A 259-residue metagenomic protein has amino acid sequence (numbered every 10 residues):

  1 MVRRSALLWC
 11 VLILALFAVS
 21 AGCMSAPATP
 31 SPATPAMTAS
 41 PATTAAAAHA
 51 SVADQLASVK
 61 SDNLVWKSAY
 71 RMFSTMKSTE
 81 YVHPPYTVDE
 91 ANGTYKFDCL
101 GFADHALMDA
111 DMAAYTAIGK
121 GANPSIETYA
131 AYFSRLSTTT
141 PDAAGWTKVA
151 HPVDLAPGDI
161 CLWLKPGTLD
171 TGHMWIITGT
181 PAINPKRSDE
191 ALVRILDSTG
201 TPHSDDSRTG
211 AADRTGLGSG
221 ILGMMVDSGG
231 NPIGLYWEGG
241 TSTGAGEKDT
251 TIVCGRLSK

Functional and structural regions predicted by a protein language model:
M1-C10: Bacterial N-terminal signal peptides that target proteins for export
C10-A21: Bacterial N-terminal signal peptides
M24-A26: Bacterial signal peptide processing site
T29-T44: Extracellular mucin-like PTS domains
P41, A45-P124, S242-K259: N-terminal capping segments
I118-S204: ...with weaker cross-activation on analogous glycine-rich loops/strands in unrelated enzymes
L192, S198-K259: Low-complexity, Gly/Ser/Thr/Pro-rich intrinsically disordered linker/tail segments
